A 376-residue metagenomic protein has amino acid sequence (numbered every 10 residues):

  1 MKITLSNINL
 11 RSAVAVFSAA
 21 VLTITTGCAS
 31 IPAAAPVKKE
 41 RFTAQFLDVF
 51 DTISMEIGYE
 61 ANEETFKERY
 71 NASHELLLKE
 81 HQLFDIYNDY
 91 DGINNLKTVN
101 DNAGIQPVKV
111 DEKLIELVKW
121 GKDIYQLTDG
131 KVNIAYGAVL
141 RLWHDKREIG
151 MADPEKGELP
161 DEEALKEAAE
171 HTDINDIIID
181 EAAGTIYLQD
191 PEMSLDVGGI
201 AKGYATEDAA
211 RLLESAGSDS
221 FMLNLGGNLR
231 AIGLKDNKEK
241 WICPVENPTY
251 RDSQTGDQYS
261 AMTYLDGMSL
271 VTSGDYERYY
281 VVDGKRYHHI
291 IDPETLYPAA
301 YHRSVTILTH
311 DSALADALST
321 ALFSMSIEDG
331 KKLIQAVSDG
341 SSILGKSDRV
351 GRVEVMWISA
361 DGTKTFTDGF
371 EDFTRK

Functional and structural regions predicted by a protein language model:
K2-K376: Mature catalytic core of soluble alpha/beta enzymes
